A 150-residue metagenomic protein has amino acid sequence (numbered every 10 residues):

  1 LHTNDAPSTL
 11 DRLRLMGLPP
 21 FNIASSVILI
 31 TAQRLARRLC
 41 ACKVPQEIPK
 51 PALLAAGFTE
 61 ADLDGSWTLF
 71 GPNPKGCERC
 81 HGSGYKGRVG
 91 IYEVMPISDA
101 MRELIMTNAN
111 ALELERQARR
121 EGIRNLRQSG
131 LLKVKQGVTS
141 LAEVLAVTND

Functional and structural regions predicted by a protein language model:
L1-D150: Short, flexible helix-loop junctions that flank or precede catalytic/ligand sites
